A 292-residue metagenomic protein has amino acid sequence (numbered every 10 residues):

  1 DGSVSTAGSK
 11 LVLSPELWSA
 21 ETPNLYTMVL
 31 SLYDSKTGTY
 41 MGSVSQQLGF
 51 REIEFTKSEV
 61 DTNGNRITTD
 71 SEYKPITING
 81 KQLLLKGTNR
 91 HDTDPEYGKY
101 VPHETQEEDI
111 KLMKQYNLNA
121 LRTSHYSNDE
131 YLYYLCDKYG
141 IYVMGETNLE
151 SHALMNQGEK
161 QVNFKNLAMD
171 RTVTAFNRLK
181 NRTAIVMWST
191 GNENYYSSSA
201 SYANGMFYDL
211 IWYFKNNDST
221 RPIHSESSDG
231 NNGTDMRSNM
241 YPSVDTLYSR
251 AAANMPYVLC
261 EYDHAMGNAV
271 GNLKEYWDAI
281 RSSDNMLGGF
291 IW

Functional and structural regions predicted by a protein language model:
D1-S124, L135, G140, R171 (+5 more regions): Secreted/periplasmic carbohydrate-active enzymes, especially glycoside hydrolases
I110-L112, A120-W292: Substrate-binding/catalytic cleft of secreted carbohydrate-active enzymes, primarily glycoside hydrolases
